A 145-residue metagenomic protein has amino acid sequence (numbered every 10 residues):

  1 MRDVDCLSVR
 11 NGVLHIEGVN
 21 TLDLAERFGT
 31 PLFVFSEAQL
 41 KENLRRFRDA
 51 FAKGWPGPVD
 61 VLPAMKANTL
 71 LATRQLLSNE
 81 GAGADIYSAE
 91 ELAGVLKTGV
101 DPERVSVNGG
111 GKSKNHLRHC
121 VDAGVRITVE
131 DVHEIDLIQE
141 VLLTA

Functional and structural regions predicted by a protein language model:
M1-A145: A charged N-terminal "starter" segment
